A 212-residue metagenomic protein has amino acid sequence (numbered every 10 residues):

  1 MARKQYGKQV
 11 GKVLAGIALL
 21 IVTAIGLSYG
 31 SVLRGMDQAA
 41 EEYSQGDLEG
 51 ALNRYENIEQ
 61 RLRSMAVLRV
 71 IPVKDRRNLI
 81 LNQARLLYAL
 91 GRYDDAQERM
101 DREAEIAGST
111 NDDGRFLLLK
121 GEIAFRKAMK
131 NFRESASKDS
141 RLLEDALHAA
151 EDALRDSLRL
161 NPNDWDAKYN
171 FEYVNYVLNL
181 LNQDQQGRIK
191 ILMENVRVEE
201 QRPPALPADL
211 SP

Functional and structural regions predicted by a protein language model:
Q9-Y29: Hydrophobic membrane-insertion alpha-helices, especially the h-region of bacterial N-terminal signal peptides
V22-G50: Transmembrane signal-anchor/signal-peptide helices with a preference for the extracytoplasmic
T23-G26, L62-V73, E105-G114, D156-L160: Flexible helix-coil transition and linker loops at the boundaries of alpha-helical arrays
D37, D75-N82, L86-A89, L119 (+2 more regions): "A position-specific structural signal for the A-helix of alpha-solenoid helical repeats
L48-E49, Y93, K130, L147: TPR-repeat structural position
Y55-R102: Extracytoplasmic/periplasmic/luminal assembly and interaction segments in envelope/secretory/respiratory proteins
M65-V73, R126-D156, L178-S211: Short coil/linker segments at helix-helix boundaries
M100-Y173, L178: Non-cytosolic head/periplasmic domains of membrane-anchored proteins
